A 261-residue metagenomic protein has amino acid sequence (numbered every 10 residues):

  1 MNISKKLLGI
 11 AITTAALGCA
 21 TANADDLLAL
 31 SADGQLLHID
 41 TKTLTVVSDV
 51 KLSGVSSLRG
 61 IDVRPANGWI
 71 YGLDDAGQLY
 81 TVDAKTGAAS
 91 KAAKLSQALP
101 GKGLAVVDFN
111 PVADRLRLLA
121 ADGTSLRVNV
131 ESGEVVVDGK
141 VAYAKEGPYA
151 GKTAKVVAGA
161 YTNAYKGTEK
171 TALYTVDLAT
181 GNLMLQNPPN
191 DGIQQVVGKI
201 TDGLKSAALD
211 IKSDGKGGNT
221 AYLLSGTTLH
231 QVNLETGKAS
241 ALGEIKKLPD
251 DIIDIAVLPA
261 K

Functional and structural regions predicted by a protein language model:
M1-A24: Gram-negative bacterial Sec-dependent N-terminal signal peptides
A24-T41: An edge-strand/N-cap motif at the start of beta-rich repeat modules
D26-L30, G68-G72, R115-L118, T168 (+2 more regions): Conserved beta-propeller blade signature
D33-L37, G68, A76-Y80, D122-S125 (+2 more regions): Loop/turn residues immediately N-terminal
D40-L44, D83-G87, N129-G133, N187-D191 (+1 more regions): Short loop/turn segments that connect beta-strands within beta-propeller blades
T45-G54, A88-A98, V137-Y149, G192-T201 (+1 more regions): A short beta-strand motif characteristic of beta-propeller blades
R59-N67, A98-D114, A150-E169, K205-G217 (+1 more regions): Structural signature of eukaryotic scaffold interfaces centered on beta-propeller domains
L234, A239-K261: Blade-level signature of beta-propeller repeat domains, shared across WD40, Kelch, NHL, RCC1 and BNR/Asp-box propellers
